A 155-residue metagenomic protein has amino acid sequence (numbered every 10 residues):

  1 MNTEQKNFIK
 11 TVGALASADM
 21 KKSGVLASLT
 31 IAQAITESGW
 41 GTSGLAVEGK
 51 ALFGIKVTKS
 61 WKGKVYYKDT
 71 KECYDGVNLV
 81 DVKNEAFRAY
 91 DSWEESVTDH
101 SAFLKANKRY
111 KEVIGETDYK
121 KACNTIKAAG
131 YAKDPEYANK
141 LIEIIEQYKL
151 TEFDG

Functional and structural regions predicted by a protein language model:
M1-G155: Catalytic cores of secreted/periplasmic lytic hydrolases that degrade extracellular macromolecules
